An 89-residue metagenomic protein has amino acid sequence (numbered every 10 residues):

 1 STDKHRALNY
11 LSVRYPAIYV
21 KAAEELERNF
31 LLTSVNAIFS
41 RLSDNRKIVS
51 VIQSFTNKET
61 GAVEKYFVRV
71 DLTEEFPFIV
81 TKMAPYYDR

Functional and structural regions predicted by a protein language model:
S1-N29: Core segments of small alpha/beta cavity-forming domains
Y10-L11, V35-S40, I48-Q53: Amphipathic alpha-helical interface segments used for dimerization/assembly
A23-S43: A short, amphipathic edge element
D44-R89: Exposed beta-sheet edge and beta->alpha loop/turn motif
